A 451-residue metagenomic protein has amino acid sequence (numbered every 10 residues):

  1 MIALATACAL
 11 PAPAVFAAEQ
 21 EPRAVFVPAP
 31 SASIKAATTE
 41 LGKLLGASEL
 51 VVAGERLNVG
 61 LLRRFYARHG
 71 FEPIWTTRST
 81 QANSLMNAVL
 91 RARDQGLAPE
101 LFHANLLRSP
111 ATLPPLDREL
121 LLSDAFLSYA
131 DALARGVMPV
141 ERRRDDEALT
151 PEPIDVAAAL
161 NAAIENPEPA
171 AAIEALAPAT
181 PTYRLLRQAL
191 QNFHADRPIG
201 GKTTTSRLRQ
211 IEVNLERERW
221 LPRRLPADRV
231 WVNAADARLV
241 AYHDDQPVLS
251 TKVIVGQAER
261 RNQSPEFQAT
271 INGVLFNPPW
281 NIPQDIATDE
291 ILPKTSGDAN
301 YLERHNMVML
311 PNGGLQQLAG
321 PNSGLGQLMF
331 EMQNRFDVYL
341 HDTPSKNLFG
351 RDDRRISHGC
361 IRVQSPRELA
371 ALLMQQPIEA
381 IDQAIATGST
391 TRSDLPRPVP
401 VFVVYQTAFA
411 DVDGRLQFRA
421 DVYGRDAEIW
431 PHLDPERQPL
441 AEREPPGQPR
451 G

Functional and structural regions predicted by a protein language model:
I2-P11: Bacterial N-terminal signal peptides
A17-L50, G54-R56, D124-S128, A132 (+1 more regions): Well-ordered beta-sheet/strand-loop patches within structured domains
A18-D146: Cationic-aromatic interfacial patches
